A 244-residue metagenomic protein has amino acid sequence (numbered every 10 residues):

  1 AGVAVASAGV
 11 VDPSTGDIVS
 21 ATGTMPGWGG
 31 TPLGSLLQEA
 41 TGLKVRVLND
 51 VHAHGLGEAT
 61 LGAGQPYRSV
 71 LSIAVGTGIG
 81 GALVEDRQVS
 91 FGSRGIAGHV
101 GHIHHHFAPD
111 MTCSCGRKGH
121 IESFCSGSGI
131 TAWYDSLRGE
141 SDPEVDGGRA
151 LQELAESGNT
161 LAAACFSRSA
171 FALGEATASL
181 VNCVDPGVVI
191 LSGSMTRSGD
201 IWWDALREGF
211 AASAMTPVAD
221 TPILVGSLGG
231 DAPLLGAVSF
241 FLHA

Functional and structural regions predicted by a protein language model:
A1-A4, D12-D17, S35-L43, G57-R68 (+1 more regions): ATP-binding/phosphotransfer module of carbohydrate and carboxylate kinases, centering on a glycine-rich
A8: Conserved NAD(P)H cofactor-binding loop of Rossmann-fold oxidoreductase domains
G16-G29: A charged helix-plus-loop insertion that forms the helical arch/lid used to bind and gate nucleic-acid substrates
V45-N49: General beta-strand structural signal in soluble alpha/beta enzymes
D50, G76, A237: Active-site glycine-centered loops adjacent to acidic/histidine catalytic or metal-binding residues that shape
V51-G55: Active-site-adjacent loop/helix segments that line or gate small-molecule/cofactor pockets in enzymes
Q65-F124: Glycine-rich phosphate-binding loop of actin/hexokinase-like ATP-binding domains
